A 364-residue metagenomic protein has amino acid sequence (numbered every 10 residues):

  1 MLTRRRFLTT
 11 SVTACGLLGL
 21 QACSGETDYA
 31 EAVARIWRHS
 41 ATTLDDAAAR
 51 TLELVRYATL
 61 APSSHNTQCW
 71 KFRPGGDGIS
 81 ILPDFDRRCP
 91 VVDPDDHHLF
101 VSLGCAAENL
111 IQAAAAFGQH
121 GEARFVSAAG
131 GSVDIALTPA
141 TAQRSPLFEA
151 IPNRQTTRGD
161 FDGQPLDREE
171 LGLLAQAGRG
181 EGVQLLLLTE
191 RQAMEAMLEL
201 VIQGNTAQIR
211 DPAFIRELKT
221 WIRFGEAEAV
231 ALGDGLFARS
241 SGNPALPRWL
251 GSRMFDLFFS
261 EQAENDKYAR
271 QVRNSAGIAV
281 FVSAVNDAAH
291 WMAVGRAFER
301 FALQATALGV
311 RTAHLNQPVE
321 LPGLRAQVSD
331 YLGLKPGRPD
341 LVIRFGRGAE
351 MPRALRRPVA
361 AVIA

Functional and structural regions predicted by a protein language model:
L2-A364: Acidic, surface-exposed loops and disordered segments
